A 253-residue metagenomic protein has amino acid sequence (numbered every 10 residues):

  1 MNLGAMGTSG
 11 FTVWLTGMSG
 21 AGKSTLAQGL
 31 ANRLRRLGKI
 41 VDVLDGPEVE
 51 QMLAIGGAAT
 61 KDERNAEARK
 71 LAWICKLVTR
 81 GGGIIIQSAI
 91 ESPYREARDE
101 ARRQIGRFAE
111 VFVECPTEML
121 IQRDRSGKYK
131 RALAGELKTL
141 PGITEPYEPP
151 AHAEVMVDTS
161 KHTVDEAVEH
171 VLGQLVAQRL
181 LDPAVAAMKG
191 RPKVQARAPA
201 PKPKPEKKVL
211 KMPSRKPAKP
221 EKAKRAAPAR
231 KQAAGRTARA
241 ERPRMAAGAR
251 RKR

Functional and structural regions predicted by a protein language model:
M1-V13, I40: Extreme N-terminal, non-catalytic leader segments that precede Walker-type/kinase nucleotide-binding cores
T16-S19: Residues at the beta-strand->loop junction immediately N-terminal to the Walker
A21, A27-K76: Conserved substrate/cofactor phosphate-moiety recognition/catalytic segment in nucleotide-dependent phosphotransferases
V43, F108-F112, E154-M156: Conserved beta-strand scaffold positions in the cores of enzyme catalytic domains, especially in NTP/NDP-utilizing
E48-E50, E91-Y94, C115-M119, K161-V164: Conserved nucleotide-binding/hydrolysis micro-motifs of P-loop NTPases
M52, K61-V113, Y129-A132, T139: Glycine-rich phosphate-binding loop used to anchor ATP phosphates in small-molecule kinases, encompassing both
E114, Q122-H170, A177-K193: Small-molecule kinase domains that catalyze NTP-dependent phosphoryl transfer to phosphate-bearing small molecules
A184-R253: Polybasic, lysine-enriched low-complexity intrinsically disordered terminal tails
